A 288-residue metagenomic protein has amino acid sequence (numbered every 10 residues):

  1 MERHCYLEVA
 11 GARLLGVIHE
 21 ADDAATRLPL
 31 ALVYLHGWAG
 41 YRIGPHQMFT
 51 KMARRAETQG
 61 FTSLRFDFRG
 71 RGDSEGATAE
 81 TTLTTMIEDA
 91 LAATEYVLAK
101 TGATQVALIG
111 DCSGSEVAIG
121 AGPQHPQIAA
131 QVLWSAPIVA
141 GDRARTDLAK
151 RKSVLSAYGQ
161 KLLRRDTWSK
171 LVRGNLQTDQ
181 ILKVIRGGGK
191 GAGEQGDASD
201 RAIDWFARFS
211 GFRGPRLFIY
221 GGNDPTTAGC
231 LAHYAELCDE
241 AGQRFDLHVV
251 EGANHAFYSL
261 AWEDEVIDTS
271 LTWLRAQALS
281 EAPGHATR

Functional and structural regions predicted by a protein language model:
M1-L30, S259: N-terminal cap/lid segment of alpha/beta-hydrolase-fold proteins
Y6-V9, M52, R151, L155-A282: Serine-hydrolase catalytic core
D22-D67: Short, surface-exposed "cap/lid" segments of acyl-processing enzymes
A39, F68-G72, I138, N254: Alpha/beta-hydrolase active-site loop signature
G44-H46, S74-T78, G229: Conserved catalytic-core motifs of eukaryotic protein kinase domains, centered on the activation segment
R71-Q105: Catalytic nucleophile-loop/oxyanion-hole region of alpha/beta-hydrolase and closely related hydrolase-like folds
A92-Q160, F209: Primarily recognizes the serine-hydrolase "nucleophile elbow" in alpha/beta-hydrolase and SGNH/GDSL folds
